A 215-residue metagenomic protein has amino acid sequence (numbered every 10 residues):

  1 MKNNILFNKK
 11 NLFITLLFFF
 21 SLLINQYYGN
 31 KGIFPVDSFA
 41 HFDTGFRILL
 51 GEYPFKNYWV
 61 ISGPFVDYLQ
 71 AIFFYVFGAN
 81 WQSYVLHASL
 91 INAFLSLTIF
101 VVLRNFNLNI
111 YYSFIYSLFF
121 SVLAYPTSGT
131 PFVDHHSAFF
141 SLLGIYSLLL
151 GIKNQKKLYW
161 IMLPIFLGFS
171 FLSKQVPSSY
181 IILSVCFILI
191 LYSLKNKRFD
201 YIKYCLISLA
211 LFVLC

Functional and structural regions predicted by a protein language model:
K2, Y180-V213: Perimembrane helix-loop-helix junctions
F7-P35, A210-C215: Transmembrane signal-anchor helices characteristic of membrane glycosylation enzymes that use polyprenol
Y28-T44, P54-I72, G78-Q82: Extracytoplasmic catalytic/substrate-binding loops of multi-pass membrane glycan-assembly enzymes
S62, V66, Q70-F74, G78 (+3 more regions): Transmembrane alpha-helices of multi-pass, membrane-embedded glycan-processing enzymes that use lipid-linked
F94, I99-V122, K157-L158: Transmembrane-helix signature of polytopic, membrane-embedded enzymes that assemble or transfer cell-envelope glycans
R104-N107, G144-I161, S170, L194-F199: Membrane-interface transmembrane helices that cradle and orient dolichyl/undecaprenyl
T127-S137: Short acidic/glycine- and proline-prone juxtamembrane loop motifs at membrane-interface regions of multi-pass membrane
Y159-P177, I181-C186, S208-C215: Membrane-interface alpha helices of multi-pass inner-membrane proteins
